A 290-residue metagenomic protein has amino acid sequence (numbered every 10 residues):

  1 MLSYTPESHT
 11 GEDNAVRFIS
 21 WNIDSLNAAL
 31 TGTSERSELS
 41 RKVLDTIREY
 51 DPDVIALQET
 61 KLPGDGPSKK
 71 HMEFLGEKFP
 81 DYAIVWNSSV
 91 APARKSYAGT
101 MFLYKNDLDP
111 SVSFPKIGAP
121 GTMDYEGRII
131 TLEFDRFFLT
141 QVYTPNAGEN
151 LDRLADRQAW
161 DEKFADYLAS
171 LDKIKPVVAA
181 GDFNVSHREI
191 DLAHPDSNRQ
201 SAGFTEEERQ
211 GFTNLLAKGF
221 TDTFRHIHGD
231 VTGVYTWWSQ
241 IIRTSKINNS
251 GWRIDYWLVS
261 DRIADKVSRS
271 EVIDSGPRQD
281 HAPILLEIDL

Functional and structural regions predicted by a protein language model:
M1-G76, W86, P92-Y97: N-terminal, active-site-proximal structural segment of metallo-dependent hydrolase catalytic domains
A15-A29, E133-E149: Active-site-proximal beta-strand elements of phosphoester/diester hydrolases
W21-N22, T46-P67, L139, Y167-E189 (+4 more regions): Active-site beta-strand/loop signature of hydrolases that rely on acidic residues for catalysis
D24, T60-K61, Y143-P145, N184-S186 (+2 more regions): Catalytic metal-binding/acid-base residues of hydrolase active sites
L30, K116-T122, T144-D161, D196-S201: Surface-exposed cleft-lining segments at the edges of enzyme active sites
K61-A147: Structured beta-strand-rich core segments of catalytic domains in phosphoester-bond hydrolases
G76-E77, W160-S250, I254: Metal-dependent phosphoesterases centered on the DNase I-like endonuclease/exonuclease/phosphatase
R94-V112, I242-D265: Conserved beta strand-loop-helix elements of the APE1-like EEP
